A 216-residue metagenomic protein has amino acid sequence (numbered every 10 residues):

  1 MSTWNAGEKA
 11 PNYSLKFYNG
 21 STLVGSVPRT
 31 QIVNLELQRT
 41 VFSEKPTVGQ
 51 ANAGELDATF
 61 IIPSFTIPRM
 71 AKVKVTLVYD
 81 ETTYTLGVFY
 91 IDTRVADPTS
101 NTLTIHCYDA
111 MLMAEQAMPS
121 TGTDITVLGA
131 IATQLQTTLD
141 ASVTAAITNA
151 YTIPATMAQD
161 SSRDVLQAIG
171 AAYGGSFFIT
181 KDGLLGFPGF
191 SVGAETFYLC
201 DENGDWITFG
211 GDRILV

Functional and structural regions predicted by a protein language model:
M1-I67, Y108-L112, F197-V216: Juxtamembrane "anchor/assembly" segments of surface/extracellular structural proteins
M1-K9, T93-A114, I147-V216: Short beta-strand-centered interaction patches in the first periplasmic/extracellular domains of large envelope
S2-K9, I61-D140: Surface-exposed cap/loop segments at beta↔alpha junctions
Y13, A71, G175: Short beta-strand/loop motifs in extracellular/secreted proteins, especially within beta-sandwich accessory domains
N19, L77-Y79, P188: Residue-level signal for short segments within beta-strands and strand-turn junctions of well-structured beta-sheet
V24, N34-R39, E44, P98-N101 (+6 more regions): A broad, structure-centric signal for solvent-exposed, well-ordered loop/edge residues that line or flank functional
L35-Q38, D80-T85, R163-A171: Short, solvent-exposed secondary-structure boundary motifs
Q50-A58, C107, M118-S142, M157-K181: Amphipathic, non-transmembrane alpha-helical segments in extracytoplasmic/periplasmic proteins
